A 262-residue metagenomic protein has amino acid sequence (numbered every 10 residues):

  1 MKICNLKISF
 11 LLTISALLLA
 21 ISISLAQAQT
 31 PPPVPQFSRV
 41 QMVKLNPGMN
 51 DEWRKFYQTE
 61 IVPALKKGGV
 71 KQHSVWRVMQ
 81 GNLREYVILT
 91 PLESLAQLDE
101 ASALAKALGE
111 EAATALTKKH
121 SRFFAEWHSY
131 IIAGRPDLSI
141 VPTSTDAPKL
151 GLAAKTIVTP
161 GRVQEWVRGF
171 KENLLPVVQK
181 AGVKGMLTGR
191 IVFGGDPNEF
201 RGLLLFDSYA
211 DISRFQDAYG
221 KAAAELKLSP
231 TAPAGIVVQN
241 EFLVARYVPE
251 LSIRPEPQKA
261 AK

Functional and structural regions predicted by a protein language model:
M1-I8: N-terminal secretory signal peptides that target proteins for export/translocation
S9-S22: Bacterial N-terminal signal peptides
Q27-L226, P230-K262: Short S/T/G/P-rich N-terminal loop/turn motif that feeds into the first structured element of a domain
